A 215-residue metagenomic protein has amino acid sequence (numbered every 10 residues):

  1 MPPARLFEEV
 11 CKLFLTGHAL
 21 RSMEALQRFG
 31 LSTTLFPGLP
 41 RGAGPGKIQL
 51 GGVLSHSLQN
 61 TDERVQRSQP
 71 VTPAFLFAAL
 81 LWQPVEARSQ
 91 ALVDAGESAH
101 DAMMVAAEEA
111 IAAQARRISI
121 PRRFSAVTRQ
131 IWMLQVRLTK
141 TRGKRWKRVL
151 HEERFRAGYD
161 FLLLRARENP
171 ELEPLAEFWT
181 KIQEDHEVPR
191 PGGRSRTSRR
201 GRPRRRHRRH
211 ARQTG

Functional and structural regions predicted by a protein language model:
M1-V93: Glycine- and charge-enriched loop/helix tracts that form the active or gating conduit in phosphate/cation-handling
T16-M23, L31-F36, R67, A87 (+7 more regions): Intrinsically disordered or highly flexible coil/loop and linker segments, enriched in small and charged/polar residues
L39, D101-E108, E184-P191: Eukaryote-specific, cytoplasm-facing alpha-helical/coiled-coil scaffolding segments in long proteins
G42-G44, V71-V149: Extended, charged alpha-helical interaction scaffolds
L150-A157: Alpha-helical bundle/repeat cores within regulatory domains of eukaryotic proteins
L162: Short acidic-hydrophobic catalytic motif
R165-R199: Long, highly charged low-complexity segments enriched in Glu/Asp and Lys/Arg with interspersed Ser/Thr
R190-G215: Arginine-glycine-rich low-complexity intrinsically disordered regions
